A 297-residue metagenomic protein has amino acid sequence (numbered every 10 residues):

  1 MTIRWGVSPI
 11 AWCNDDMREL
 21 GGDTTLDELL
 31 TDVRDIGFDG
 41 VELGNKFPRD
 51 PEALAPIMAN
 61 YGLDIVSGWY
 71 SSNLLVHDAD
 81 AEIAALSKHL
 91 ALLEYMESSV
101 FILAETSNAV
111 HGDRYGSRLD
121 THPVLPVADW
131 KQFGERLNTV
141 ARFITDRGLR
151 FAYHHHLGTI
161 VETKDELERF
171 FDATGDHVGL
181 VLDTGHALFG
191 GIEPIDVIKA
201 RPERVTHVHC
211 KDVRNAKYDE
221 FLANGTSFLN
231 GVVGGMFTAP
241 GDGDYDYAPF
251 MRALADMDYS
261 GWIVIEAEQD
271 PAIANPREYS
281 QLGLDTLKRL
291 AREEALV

Functional and structural regions predicted by a protein language model:
M1-V100, D146-L149, D176-G179, G235-F237 (+2 more regions): N-terminal pre-domain/capping segments
G6-S8, V66, V100-T106, E203-R214 (+1 more regions): Non-cysteine beta-strand/loop elements that form the S-adenosyl-L-methionine
I10-W12, G44-K46, Y70-L74, T106-N108 (+5 more regions): Active-site beta-loop-alpha junctions enriched in small/polar residues
L20-T24, N108-R118, Y218-N230: Short, flexible, mixed-charge acidic loops at enzyme active sites
V41, G134-D244, E294-A295: Acidic/histidine-rich catalytic cores of soluble enzymes
A79-G179: Active-site acidic/histidine proton-transfer and metal-coordination neighborhood in alpha/beta enzyme cores
D242-D256: A short, acidic, amphipathic alpha-helical segment used as a generic capping/interface helix at domain edges
V264-A274, E278: A short, acidic, flexible beta-alpha connecting loop/helix-capping segment that sits on the rim of active
